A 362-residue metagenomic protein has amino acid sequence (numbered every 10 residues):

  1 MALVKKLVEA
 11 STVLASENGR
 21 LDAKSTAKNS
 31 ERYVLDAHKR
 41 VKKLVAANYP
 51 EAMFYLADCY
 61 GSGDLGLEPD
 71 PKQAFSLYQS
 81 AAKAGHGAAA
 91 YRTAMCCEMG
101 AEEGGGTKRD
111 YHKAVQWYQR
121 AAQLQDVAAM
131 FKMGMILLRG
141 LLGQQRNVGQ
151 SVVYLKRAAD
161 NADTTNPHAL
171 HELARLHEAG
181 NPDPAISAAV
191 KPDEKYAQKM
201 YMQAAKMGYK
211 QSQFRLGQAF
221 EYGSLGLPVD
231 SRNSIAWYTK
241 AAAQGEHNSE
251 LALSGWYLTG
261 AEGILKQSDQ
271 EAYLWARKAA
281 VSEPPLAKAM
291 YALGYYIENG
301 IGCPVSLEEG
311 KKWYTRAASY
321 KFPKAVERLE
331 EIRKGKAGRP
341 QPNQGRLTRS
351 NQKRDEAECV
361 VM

Functional and structural regions predicted by a protein language model:
M1, A337-M362: Fungal intrinsically disordered, low-complexity serine/threonine- and proline-rich regulatory regions
K5, F54, Y91, Q116 (+11 more regions): TPR/TPR-like alpha-solenoid signature
L7-A10, L14, V41, A47-M53 (+22 more regions): Short helix-capping/linker turns of helical repeat alpha-solenoids
S11-R32, D64-D70, M99-D110, R139-V148 (+5 more regions): Short coil/turn connectors between adjacent alpha-helices in alpha-solenoid helical repeat scaffolds
G149, A158-A159, V305-P323, E330-R333: TPR/TPR-like (Sel1-like) alpha-helical repeat modules
